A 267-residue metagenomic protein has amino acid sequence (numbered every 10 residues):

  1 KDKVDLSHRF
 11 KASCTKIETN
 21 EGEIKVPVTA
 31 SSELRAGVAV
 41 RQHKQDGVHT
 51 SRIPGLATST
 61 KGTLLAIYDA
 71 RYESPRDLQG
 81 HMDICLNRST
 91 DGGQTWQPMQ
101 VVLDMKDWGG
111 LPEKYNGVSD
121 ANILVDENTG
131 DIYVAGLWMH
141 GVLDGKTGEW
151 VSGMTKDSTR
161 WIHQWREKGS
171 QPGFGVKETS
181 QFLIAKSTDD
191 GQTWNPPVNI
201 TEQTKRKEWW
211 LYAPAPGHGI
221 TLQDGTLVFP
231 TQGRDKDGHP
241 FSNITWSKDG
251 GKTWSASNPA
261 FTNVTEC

Functional and structural regions predicted by a protein language model:
K1-D2, S59: Solvent-exposed residues in well-ordered beta-strands and their adjoining turns, especially edge/terminal strands
D2-K11: Short glycine/proline/serine/threonine-rich loop/turn segments at secondary-structure transition edges
F10-E21: Enriched for extracellular/lumenal, surface-exposed ectodomains of secreted and cell-surface proteins
V26-C267: Asp-box/BNR beta-propeller blade signature and adjacent active/binding-site loops in extracellular glycan-interacting
